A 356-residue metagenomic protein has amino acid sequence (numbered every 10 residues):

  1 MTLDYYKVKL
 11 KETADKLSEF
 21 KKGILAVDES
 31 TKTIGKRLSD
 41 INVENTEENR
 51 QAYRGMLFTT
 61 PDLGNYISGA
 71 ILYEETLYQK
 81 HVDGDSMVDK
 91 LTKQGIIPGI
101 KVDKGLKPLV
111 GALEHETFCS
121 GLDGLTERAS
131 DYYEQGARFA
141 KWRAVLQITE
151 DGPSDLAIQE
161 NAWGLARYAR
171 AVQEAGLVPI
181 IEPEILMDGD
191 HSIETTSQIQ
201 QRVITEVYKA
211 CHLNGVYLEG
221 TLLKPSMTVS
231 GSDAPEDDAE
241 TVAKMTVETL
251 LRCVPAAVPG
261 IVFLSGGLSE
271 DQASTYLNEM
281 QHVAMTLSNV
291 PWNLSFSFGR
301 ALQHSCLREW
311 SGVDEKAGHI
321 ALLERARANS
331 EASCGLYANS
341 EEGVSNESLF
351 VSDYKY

Functional and structural regions predicted by a protein language model:
M1-Q135, I148, A157, A239 (+4 more regions): Alpha/beta catalytic barrel-like cores
T46, W142, I181, L223 (+1 more regions): Conserved, mostly hydrophobic/aromatic
A70, A140, P179-I180, T221 (+2 more regions): Hydrophobic residues within beta-strands of alpha/beta enzymes
K101, R143, L186, I261-L264: Short glycine-rich or small-residue beta-strand-to-loop segments that form or flank ligand, phosphate, metal/Fe-S
L125-L213, A234: Helix-rich catalytic cores of soluble enzyme domains
M187-M245, T249-A257: Catalytic core of soluble alpha/beta enzymes
G215, A234, L264, T286-P291: Short acidic, glycine/proline-enriched loop segments that cap or flank alpha-helices
K224-S230, V262-S269: A short beta-alpha structural unit
